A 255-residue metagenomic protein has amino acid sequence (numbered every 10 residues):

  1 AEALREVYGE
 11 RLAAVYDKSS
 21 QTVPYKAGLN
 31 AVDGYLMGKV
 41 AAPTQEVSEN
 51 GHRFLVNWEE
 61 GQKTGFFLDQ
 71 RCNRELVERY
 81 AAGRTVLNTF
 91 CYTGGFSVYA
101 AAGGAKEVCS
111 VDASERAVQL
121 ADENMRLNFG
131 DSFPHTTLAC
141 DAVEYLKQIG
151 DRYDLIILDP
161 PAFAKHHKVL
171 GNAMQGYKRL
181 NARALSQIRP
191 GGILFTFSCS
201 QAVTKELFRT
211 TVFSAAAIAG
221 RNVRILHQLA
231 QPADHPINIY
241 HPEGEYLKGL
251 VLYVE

Functional and structural regions predicted by a protein language model:
A1-F66, E75: Non-catalytic substrate-recognition/targeting regions of SAM-dependent transferases
G83-Y92: Conserved class I S-adenosyl-L-methionine
T93-K106: Conserved SAM-binding loop of SAM-dependent methyltransferases across substrates and taxa, primarily the Class I
E107-D112: Conserved SAM-binding motif I beta-strand of class I
S114-I157: S-adenosyl-L-methionine
Y153-R183: Mobile active-site "lid"/loop adjacent to the S-adenosyl-L-methionine
I188-P190: Helix-to-beta-strand junctions that scaffold the AdoMet/dcAdoMet cofactor pocket in Class I SAM-dependent enzymes
I193-E255: C-terminal catalytic and target-recognition region of SAM-dependent MTase-like enzymes, primarily methyltransferases
